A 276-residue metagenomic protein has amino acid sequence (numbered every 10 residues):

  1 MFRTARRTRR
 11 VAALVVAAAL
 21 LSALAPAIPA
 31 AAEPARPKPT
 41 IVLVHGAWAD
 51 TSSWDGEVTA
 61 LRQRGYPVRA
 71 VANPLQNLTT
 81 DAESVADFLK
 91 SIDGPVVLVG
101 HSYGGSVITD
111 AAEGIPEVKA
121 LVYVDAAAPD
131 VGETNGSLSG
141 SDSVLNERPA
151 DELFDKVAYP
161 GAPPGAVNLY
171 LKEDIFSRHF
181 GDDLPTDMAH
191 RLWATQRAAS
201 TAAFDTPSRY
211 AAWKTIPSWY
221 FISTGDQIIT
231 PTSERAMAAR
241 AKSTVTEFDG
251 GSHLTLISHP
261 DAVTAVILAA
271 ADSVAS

Functional and structural regions predicted by a protein language model:
M1-A32: Secretory targeting and sorting signals
A35-I92, G251: Active-site catalytic motif of lipid deacylating hydrolases and related acyltransferases
V99-G104, I108: Gly/Ala-rich beta-loop-alpha elbow adjacent to hydrolase catalytic centers
E117-V118, V122-P163, S200: Flexible "cap/lid" loop of the alpha/beta hydrolase fold
R191-A212: Active-site nucleophile elbow and catalytic-triad environment of alpha/beta-hydrolase enzymes
Y220-I222: Short beta-strand/loop motif that positions the catalytic acidic residue of the alpha/beta-hydrolase fold
T224-G251, I257: Conserved loop-alpha-helix segment in the C-terminal half of the alpha/beta-hydrolase fold that carries the catalytic
T244-S276: Catalytic active-site module of serine/aspartate enzymes centered on a nucleophile-bearing elbow/loop
